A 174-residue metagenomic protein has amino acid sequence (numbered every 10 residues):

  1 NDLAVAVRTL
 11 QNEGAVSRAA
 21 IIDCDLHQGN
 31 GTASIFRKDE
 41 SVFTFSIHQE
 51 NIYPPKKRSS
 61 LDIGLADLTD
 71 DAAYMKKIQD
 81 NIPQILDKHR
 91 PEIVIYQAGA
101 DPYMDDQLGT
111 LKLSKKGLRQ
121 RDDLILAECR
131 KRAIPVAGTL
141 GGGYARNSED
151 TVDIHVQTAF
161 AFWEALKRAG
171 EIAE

Functional and structural regions predicted by a protein language model:
N1-E174: A general "terminal functional-core" signal
